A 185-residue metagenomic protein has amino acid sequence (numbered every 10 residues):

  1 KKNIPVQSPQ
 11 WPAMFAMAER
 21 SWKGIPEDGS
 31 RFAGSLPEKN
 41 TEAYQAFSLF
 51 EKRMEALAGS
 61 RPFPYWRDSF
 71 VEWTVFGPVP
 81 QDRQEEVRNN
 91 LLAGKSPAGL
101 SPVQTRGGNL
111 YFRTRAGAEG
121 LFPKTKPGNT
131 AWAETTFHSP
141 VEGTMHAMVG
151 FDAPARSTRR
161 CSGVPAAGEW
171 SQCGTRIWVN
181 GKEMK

Functional and structural regions predicted by a protein language model:
K1, R20, F76-V79, G150: Structured loops at beta-to-helix junctions and adjacent beta-edge loops in soluble globular domains
K1-V71: Flexible, acidic glycine-rich loops studded with aromatic residues
Q7, A98, P140-E142: A broadly tuned, weak detector of single residues within folded domains
Q10, P127-A131, S139-V141, E169: Solvent-exposed loop and beta-edge segments used for protein-protein assembly and interaction
Q10-A16, A93, A155, A166-E169: Short, low-complexity, polar/charged sequence segments that are solvent-exposed and flexible
L49-G128, T136, D152-R156: Accessory carbohydrate-binding/adhesion or oligomerization-edge regions at the termini of glycan-active proteins
T136-N180: Aromatic-lined ligand-binding clefts that engage carbohydrates, nucleic acids, or primary amines
E183-M184: Short hydrophobic beta-strand segments in globular cytosolic domains
